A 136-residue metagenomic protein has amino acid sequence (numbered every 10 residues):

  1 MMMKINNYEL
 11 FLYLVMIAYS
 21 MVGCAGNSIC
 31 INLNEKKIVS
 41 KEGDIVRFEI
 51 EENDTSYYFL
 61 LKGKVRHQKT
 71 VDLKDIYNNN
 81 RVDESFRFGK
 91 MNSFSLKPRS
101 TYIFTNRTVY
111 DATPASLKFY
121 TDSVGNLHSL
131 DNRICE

Functional and structural regions predicted by a protein language model:
M1-C24: Sec-dependent bacterial lipoprotein signal peptides
A18, N53, K64, R107 (+1 more regions): Short linear sequence elements within intrinsically disordered, low-complexity coil regions
G23-L60, P114-E136: N-terminal non-catalytic regions of secreted/periplasmic and cell-surface proteins
E52-V82: N-terminal, post-signal-peptide region of Sec/Tat-exported proteins
V71-T101: Signal that preferentially marks extracellular ectodomain short beta-strand elements of beta-sandwich modules
I103-T105: Extracellular recognition modules
R107-A115: Short acidic/polar inter-strand loop motif in beta-rich domains
